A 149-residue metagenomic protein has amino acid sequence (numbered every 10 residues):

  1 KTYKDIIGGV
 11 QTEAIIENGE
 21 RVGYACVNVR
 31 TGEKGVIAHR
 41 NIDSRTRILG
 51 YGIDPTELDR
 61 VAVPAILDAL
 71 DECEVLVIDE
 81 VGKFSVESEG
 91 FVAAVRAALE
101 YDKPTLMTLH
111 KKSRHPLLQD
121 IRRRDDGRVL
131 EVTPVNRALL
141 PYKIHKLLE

Functional and structural regions predicted by a protein language model:
K1, I48-L49, V77-D79, E100-P104: N-terminal start-of-chain detector that recognizes signal peptides and the immediate post-cleavage beginning
T2-I6, E72, Y101: Short glycine/proline-enriched coil/turn segments at helix->beta-strand junctions
T2-L49: N-terminal phosphate/diphosphate-binding loop that engages ATP/GTP or pyrophosphate donors across diverse enzyme folds
I7-G8, E74-V75, P104-L106: Residue-level preference for the first positions of well-ordered beta-strands
G32-I37, L49-I53, Y101-P104, L130-T133: Glycine-rich loops and low-complexity Gly/Arg-rich segments that provide flexible linkers or classic glycine-based
R47-E89: Internal catalytic-core helix/loop-beta-alpha segment that presents or stabilizes conserved functional determinants
I66-L70, G82-E149: Replace "adjacent to P-loop NTPase cores in ATP/GTP-dependent enzymes" with "adjacent to NTP-binding cores
